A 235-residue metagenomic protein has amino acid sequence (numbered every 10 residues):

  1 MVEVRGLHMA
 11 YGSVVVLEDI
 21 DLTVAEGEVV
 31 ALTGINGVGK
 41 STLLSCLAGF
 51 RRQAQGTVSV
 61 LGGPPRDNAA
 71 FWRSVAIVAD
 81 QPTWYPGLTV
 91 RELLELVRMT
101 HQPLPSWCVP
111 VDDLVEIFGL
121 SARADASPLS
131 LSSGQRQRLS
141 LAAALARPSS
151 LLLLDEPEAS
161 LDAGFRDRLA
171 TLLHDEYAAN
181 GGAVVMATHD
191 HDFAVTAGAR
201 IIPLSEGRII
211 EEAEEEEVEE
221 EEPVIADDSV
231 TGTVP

Functional and structural regions predicted by a protein language model:
T33-I35: The feature captures the beta-strand-to-loop junction immediately N-terminal to the Walker
A48: Helix-to-loop junction immediately C-terminal to a conserved catalytic motif
G56-F71: Conserved ABC transporter NBD signature motif
E95, S106-R123: Conserved ABC ATPase "signature" region
S127-L131: Conserved ABC ATPase signature
A187-H189: H-loop/switch region of ABC-family ATPase nucleotide-binding domains
